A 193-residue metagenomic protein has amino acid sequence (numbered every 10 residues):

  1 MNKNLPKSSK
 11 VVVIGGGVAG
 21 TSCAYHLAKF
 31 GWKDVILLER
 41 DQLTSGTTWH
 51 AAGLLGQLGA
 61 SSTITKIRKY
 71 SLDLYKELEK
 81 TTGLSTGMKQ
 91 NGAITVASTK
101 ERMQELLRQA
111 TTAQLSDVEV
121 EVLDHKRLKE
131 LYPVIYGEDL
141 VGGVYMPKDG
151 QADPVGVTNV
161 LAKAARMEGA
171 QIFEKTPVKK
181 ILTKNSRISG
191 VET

Functional and structural regions predicted by a protein language model:
K3-P6, K29, M88: Short, flexible hinge/linker loops that cap or flank conserved catalytic cores
L5-A19, I36: Beta1/beta-strand and adjacent pyrophosphate-binding region of the FAD-binding site in flavoprotein oxidoreductases
A24, A28, A164: Gly/Ala-rich phosphate-binding loop of Rossmann-like dinucleotide-binding domains, activating on the conserved
A28-T48: Glycine-rich FAD pyrophosphate-binding loop
E39, D124, E174-T176: Short loop/edge segments at beta-strand edges and connector loops that shape dinucleotide/nucleotide cofactor-binding
A52-L131: Dinucleotide-binding Rossmann-like beta1-alpha1 core, especially the glycine-rich loop that anchors the ADP
E101, Y132-L140, L182-G190: A short, glycine/Asx- and small/polar-enriched loop/turn that sits immediately N-terminal to a beta-strand
V144-T193: Helical element adjacent to the flavin cofactor pocket in flavoenzyme catalytic cores
